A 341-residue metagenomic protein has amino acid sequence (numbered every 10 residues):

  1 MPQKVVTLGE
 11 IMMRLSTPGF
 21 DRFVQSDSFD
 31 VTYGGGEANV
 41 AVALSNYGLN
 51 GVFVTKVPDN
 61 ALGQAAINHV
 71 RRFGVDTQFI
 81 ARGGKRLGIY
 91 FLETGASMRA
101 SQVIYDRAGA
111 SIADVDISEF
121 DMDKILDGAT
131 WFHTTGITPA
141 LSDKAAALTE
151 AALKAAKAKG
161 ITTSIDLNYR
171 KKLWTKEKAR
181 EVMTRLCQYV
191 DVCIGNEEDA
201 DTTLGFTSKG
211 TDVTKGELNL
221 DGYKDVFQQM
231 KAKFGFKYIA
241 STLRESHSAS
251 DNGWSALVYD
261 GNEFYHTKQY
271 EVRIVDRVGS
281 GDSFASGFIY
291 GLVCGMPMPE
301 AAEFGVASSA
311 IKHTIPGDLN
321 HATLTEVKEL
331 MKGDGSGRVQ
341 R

Functional and structural regions predicted by a protein language model:
M1-V75, F79-I80, A96-M98, V115-S118 (+2 more regions): Glycine-rich phosphate/adenosyl-contacting loop at the front of the ribokinase-like
Q3, F91-A96, T323-R341: C-terminal domain-closing interface element
T7-D21, D251-T267: Acidic-glycine-rich active-site phosphate/pyrophosphate-binding loop
F53, T163-I165, C193: Hydrophobic faces of well-ordered beta-strands that scaffold small-molecule active sites in alpha/beta enzyme cores
E93-A146: Conserved phosphate-binding/catalytic loop of the ribokinase/pfkB sugar-kinase fold
A155-T162, F234-K237: A short helix->loop->beta-strand "cap" motif at the edges of active sites that frequently abuts
L173-G261: Conserved phosphate/ATP/ADP-binding segment of small-molecule kinases
F264-D334: Conserved post-catalytic alpha-helical subdomain immediately downstream of the catalytic base and nucleotide-binding
